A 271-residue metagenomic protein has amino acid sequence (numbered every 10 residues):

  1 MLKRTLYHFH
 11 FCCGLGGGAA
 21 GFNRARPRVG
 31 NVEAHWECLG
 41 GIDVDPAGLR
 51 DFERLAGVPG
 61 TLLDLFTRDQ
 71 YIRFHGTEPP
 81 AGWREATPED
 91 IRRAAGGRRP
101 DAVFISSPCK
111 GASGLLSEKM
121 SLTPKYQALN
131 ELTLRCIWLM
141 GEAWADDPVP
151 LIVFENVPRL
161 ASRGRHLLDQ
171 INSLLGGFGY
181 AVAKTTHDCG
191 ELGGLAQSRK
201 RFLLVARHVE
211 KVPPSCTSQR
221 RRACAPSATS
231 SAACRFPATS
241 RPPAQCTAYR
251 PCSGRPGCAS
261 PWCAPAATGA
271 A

Functional and structural regions predicted by a protein language model:
M1-C38, L49, L174-G177, R201-A271: S-adenosyl-L-methionine-dependent DNA methyltransferase catalytic core
L2-P148, P158-D169: Core alpha/beta nucleotide-donor-binding catalytic domains of modification enzymes
L39-G41, V103, I152, T185 (+1 more regions): Generic beta-strand hydrophobic packing signal
G60, S107, V182, H187 (+1 more regions): Residue-level signal for pocket-adjacent positions within structured domains
L63-L65, C189, R220: Active-site donor-binding loop signature of nucleotide-sugar glycosyltransferases
W83-R92, P100, H187-V205, S230-P242: Short secondary-structure transition/capping segments
L129-A206: Conserved Class I SAM-dependent methyltransferase catalytic core
